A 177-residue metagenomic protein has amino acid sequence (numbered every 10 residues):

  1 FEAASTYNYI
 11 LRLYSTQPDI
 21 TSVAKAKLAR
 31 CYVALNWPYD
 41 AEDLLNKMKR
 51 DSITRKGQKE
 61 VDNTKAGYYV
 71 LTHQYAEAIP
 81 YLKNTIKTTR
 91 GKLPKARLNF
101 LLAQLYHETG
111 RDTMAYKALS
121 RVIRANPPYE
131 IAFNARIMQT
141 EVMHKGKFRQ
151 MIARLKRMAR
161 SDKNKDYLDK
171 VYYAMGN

Functional and structural regions predicted by a protein language model:
F1-N177: Acidic, polar-rich low-complexity tracts and alpha-helical solenoid repeat scaffolds
